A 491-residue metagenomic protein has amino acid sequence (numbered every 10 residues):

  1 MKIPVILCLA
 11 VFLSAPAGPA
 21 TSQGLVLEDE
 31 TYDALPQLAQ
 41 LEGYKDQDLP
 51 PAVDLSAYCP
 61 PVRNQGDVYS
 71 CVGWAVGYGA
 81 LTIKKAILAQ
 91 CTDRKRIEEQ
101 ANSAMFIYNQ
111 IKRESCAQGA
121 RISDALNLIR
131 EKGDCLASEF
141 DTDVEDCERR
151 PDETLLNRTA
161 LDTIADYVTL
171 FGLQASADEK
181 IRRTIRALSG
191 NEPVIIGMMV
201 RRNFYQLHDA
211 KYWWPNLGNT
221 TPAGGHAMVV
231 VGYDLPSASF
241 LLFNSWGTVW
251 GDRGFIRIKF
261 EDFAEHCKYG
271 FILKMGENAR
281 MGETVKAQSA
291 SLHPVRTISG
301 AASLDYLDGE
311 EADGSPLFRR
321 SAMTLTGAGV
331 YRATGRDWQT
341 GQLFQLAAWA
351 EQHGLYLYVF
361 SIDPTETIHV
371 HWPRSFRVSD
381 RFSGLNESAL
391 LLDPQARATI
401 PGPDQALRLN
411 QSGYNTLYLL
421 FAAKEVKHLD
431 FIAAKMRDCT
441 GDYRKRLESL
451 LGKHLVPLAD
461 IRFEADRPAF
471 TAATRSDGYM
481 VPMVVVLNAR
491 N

Functional and structural regions predicted by a protein language model:
M1-V5: Positively charged n-region of N-terminal signal peptides that target proteins for export
I6-A15: Bacterial N-terminal signal peptides
G18-L55, K85-I87, K274-S321: N-terminal zymogen propeptides
G18-Y69, G73-I97, A117-A137, F260: Structured alpha-helical subdomains that flank or immediately precede key functional sites
S22, L49, G77, L81 (+2 more regions): Predominantly the structural core of cysteine protease catalytic domains
A57-Y69, Q110-Q118, V168-Q174, A333-G335: Second-shell loop/turn segments in exported
T92-R113, E145-E148: Acidic helix-start/capping segments at beta-turn-to-alpha-helix junctions
A279-N491: Secretory-pathway glycoprotein ectodomains that are cysteine- and/or Ser/Thr/Pro-rich
